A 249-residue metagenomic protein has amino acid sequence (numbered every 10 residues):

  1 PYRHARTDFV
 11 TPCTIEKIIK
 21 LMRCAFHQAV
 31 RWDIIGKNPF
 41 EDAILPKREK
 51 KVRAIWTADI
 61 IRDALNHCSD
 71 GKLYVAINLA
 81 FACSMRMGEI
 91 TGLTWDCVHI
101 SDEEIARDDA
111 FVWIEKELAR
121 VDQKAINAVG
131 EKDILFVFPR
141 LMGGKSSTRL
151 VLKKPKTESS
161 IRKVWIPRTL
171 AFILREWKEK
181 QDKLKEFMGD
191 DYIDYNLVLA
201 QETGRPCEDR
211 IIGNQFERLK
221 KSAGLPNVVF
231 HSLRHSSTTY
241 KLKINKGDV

Functional and structural regions predicted by a protein language model:
P1-V52, R62-H67: N-terminal core-binding DNA-recognition domain of tyrosine recombinases/integrases
H4-T11, Q181-D194: Short helix/loop segment immediately N-terminal to the Walker
T7, A29-K37, C83-R86, G92 (+2 more regions): Extended, charge-enriched helical/coil interaction regions that scaffold DNA-processing and chromosome-maintenance
C13, R31, N78, A82 (+4 more regions): C-terminal catalytic core of tyrosine-transesterase DNA break-rejoin enzymes
T14, I18-L21, T57, K72-L73 (+4 more regions): Hydrophobic (often cysteine-bearing) scaffold residues that line and stabilize catalytic clefts of nucleotide/cofactor
L45, I60, L93-K183: Conserved tyrosine-mediated DNA breakage-rejoining catalytic core shared by Y-recombinases
P46-L73, A82-M85, L93, F138 (+2 more regions): Long, amphipathic, Lys/Arg-enriched alpha-helical "connector/arm" segment
H67, L152-I161, A200-E208, G224-S232: Short, contiguous acidic/charged loop-to-helix segments that flank catalytic cores in large enzymes
